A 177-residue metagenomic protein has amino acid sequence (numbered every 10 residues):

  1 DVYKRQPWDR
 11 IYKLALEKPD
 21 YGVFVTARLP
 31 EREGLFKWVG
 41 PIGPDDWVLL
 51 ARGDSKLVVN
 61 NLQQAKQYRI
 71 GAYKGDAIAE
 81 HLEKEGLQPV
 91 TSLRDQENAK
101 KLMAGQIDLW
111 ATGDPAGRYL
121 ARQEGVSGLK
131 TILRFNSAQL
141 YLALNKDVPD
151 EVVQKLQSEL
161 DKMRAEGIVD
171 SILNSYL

Functional and structural regions predicted by a protein language model:
D1-L35, A72: Extracytoplasmic small-molecule ligand-binding "clamshell" domains of the periplasmic binding protein/Venus flytrap
D1-P7, A72, L87-D95, K101 (+1 more regions): Short beta-strand-to-loop elements that line the ligand-binding cleft of bilobed periplasmic-binding protein-like
D9-Y21, K37, Q64, K84 (+3 more regions): Short helices/loops that flank or line small-molecule/ion binding pockets
V25-L35, D108-N136: A ligand-binding cleft/hinge motif common to bilobed small-molecule-binding domains
W38-V59, K74, L142-K146: Hydrophobic/proline-rich hinge and linker segments of small-molecule sensing/allosteric domains, predominantly
D45-V48, R122-Q157: Periplasmic-binding protein-like
A51-R69, V153: Flexible hinge/capping segments at coil-to-helix
D76, L142-Y176: Extended ligand-binding regions for polar small-molecule ligands
